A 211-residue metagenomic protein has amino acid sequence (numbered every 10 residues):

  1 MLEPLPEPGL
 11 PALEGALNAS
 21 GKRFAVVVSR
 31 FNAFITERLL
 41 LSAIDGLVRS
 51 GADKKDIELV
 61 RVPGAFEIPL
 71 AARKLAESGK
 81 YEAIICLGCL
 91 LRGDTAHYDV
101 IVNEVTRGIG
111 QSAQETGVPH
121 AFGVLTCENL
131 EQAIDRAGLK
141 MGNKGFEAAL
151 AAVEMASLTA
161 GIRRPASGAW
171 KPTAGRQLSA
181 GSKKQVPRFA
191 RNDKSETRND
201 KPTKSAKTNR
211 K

Functional and structural regions predicted by a protein language model:
M1-G15: Extreme N-terminal tail/first-helix region
L2-L5, Y98-D99, N103-R176, K183-K184 (+2 more regions): C-terminal binding/interaction regions
A12-P63: Glycine-rich phosphate/diphosphate-binding loop of Rossmann-like nucleotide-binding domains
A19, F34, R38, S42 (+6 more regions): Conserved active-site and cofactor/substrate-binding residues in soluble primary-metabolism enzymes
A25, E58, E67, E82-I84 (+1 more regions): Structural motif
R30-F31, C89-L90, L125-N129: Short, ordered loop/turn segments at secondary-structure junctions
E67-I109: Glycine-rich phosphate-binding loop
